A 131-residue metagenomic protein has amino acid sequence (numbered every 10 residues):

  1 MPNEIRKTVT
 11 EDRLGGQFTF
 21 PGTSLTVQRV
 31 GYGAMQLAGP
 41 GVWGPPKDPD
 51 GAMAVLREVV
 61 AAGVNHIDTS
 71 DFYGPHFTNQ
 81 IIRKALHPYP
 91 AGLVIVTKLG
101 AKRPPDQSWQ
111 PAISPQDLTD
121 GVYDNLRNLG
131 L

Functional and structural regions predicted by a protein language model:
M1-V94: N-terminal binding-site loop/beta-alpha segment at the start of enzyme catalytic domains that lines or forms
F18, D68, P104, S108-P111: Residues at structural and domain junctions
A38-V42, K102-S108: A short acidic, helix-capping loop that chelates divalent metal ions and anchors anionic groups
G44-K47, Q107-I113: Short, exposed beta-strand "edge-strand" segments with a Pro/Gly-rich flavor and a Y/T-containing core
V59, K98, N128: Conserved catalytic core of Hanks-type protein kinase domains
I81-A85, K98, D117-D124: Generic beta-strand or strand-like secondary-structure segments
G92-P105: A short, structured active-site edge motif that brings together acidic residues
W109-L131: Glycine/proline-rich, positively charged, aromatic-decorated active-site loop/lid region on the catalytic face
